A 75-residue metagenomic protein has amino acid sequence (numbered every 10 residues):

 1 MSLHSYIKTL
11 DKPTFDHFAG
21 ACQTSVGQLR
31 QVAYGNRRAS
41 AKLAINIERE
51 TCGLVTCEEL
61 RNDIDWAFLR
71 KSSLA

Functional and structural regions predicted by a protein language model:
M1-C22: Short basic helix-loop element that most often maps to the first helix and adjoining turn of HTH DNA-binding modules
H4, R49-C52: Short, structured secondary-structure boundary patches
S5, A33-Y34: A generic secondary-structure micro-motif detector that highlights 1-2 residue hydrophobic/ambivalent hotspots embedded
D16, G20, V26, Q31-V32 (+3 more regions): Short, charged recognition helix plus adjacent turn of helix-turn-helix-like nucleic-acid-binding domains
